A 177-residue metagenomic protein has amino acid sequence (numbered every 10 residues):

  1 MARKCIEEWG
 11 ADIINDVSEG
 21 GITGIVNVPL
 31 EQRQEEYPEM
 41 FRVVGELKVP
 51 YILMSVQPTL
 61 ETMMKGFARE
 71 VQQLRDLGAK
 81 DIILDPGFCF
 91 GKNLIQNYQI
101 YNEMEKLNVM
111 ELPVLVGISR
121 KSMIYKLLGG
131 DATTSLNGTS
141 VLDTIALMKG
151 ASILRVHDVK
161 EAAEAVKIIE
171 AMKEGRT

Functional and structural regions predicted by a protein language model:
R3-L77, G91-T177: Active-site-adjacent loop and "lid" segments of alpha/beta metabolic enzymes
